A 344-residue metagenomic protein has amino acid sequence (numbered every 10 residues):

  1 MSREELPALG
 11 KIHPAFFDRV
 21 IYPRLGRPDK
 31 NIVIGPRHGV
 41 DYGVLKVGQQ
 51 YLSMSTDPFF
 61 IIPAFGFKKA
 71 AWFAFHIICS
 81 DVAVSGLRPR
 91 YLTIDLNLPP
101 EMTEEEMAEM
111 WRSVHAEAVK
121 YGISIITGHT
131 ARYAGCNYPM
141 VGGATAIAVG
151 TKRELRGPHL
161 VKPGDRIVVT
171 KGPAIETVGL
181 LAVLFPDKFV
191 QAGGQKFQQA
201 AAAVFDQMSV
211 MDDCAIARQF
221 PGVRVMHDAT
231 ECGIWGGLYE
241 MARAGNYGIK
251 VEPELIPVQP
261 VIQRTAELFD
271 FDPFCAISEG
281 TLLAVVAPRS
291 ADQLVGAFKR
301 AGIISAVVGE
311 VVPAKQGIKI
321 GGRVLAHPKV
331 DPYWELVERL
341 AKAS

Functional and structural regions predicted by a protein language model:
M1-A64, K68, S85, I94 (+4 more regions): Extreme N-terminal cap/leader segments of soluble proteins
E5-H13, F17, L25, A301-S344: Acidic, Ser/Thr/Pro-rich beta/coil linker or hinge segments at domain junctions
N31-I34, D41-V44, A83, V114-H115 (+7 more regions): A generic local secondary-structure boundary/capping motif
I34-R37, A229-T230, G248-P257, C275-I277 (+1 more regions): Beta-strand->loop->alpha-helix junctions that form or flank phosphate-binding loops in nucleotide-handling enzymes
G48-M54, F59-I61, R88-P186, E310: Glycine-rich anion-binding loops of enzyme active sites
F67-L92, E109-K120, D212-I216, G236-E240: Small-aliphatic-rich amphipathic alpha-helix that forms the alpha element of a beta-alpha
E101, A201-S278: Active-site-proximal betaalpha loop/short-helix elements that scaffold phosphoryl/nucleotidyl transfer chemistry
V286-D292: Helix N-cap motif at beta-to-alpha junctions
